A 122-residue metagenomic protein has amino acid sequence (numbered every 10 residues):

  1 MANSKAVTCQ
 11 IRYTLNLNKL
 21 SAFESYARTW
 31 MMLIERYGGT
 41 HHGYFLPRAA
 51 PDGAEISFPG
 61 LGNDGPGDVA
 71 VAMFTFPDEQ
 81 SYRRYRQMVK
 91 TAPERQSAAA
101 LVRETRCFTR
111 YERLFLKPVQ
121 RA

Functional and structural regions predicted by a protein language model:
M1-N3, R121-A122: Basic/polar N-terminal segments that are highly enriched at the extreme N-terminus, encompassing both cleavable
A2, S25-H42, P59-V69, M73-R113: An amphipathic, aromatic/His-enriched active-site/gating alpha helix that lines ligand/cofactor pockets
V7-T14, V71: Active-site-flanking beta-strand signature of metal-NTP-handling nucleotidyl enzymes and homologous cyclase-like
N16-F23: Short, surface-exposed ligand-recognition loops at beta-strand->loop->(often short) alpha-helix junctions that present
L17, R48, D78-Q80: Feature marks short, surface-exposed loop/turn motifs that line or immediately flank catalytic pockets and channel
R48-L61: A cross-kingdom feature marking solvent-exposed beta-strand/loop segments within repeated, beta-rich binding/scaffold
L116-V119: Specificity-determining recognition surfaces
